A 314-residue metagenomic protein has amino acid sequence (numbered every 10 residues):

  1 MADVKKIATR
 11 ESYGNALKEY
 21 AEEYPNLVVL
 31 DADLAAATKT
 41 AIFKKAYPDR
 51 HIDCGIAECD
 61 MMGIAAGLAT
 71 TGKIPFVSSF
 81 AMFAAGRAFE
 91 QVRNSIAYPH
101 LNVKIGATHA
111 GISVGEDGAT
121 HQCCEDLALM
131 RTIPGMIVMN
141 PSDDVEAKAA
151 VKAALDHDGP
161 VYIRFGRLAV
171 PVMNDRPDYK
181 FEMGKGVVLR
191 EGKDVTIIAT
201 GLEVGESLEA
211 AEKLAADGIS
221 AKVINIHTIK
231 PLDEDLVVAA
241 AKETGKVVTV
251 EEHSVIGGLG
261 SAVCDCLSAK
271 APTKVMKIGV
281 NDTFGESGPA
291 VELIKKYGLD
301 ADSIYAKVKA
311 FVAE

Functional and structural regions predicted by a protein language model:
M1-R164, A169: Thiamine diphosphate
E11, E23-N26, L34-A41, K45 (+2 more regions): Thiamine diphosphate
